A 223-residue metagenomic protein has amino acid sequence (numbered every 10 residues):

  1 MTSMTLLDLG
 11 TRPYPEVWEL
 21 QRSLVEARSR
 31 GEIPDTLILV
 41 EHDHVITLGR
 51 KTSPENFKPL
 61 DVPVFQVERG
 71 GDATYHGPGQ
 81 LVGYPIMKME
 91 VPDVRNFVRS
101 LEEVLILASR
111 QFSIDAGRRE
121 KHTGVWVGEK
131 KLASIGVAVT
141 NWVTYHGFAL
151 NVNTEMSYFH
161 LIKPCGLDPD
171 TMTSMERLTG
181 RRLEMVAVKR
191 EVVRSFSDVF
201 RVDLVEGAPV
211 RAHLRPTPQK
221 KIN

Functional and structural regions predicted by a protein language model:
M1-L132, R182-L183, A212-N223: N-terminal lobe of the biotin/lipoate ligase/transferase fold
R50-E55, I135-V152: Short, conserved beta-strand/beta-arch hydrophobic-aromatic motifs that form part of recognition grooves or interface
G77-G79, T144, V188: Catalytic-loop motifs flanking and including active-site residues across diverse enzymes
P85-M87, V139, L150-T154, E176-T179 (+1 more regions): Short, structured patches in soluble enzyme cores that scaffold and shape functional sites
E103-R110, L150, R194, D198: Short, intrinsically disordered, mixed-charge
S157-N223: C-terminal accessory segment of soluble enzyme catalytic cores
